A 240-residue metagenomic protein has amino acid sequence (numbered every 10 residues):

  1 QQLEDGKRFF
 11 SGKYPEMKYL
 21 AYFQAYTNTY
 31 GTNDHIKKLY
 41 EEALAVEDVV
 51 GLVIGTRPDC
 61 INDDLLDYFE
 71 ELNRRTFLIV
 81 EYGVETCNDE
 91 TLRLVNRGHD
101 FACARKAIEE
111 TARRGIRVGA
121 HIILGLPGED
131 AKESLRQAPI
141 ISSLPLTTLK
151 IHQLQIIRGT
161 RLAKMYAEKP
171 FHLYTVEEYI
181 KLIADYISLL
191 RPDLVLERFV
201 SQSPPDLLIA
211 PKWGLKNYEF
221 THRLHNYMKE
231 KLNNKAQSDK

Functional and structural regions predicted by a protein language model:
Q1-G6, F10-N33, D48-I61, F77-C103 (+1 more regions): Core AdoMet radical
G6-F10, I61-R75, K106, L135-P145 (+1 more regions): Short amphipathic alpha-helices and their capping/turn segments at secondary-structure boundaries
F10-G12, L39-E47, D67-F77, E109-R113 (+1 more regions): Acidic (Asp/Glu)-rich catalytic clusters
T27-G31, P58-I61, G125-D130, I157 (+1 more regions): Short, small-residue-enriched loops and turns at beta-alpha junctions that line or gate enzyme active sites
G31, H35, V95-C103, E129-R136 (+2 more regions): Alpha-helix N-cap and loop-to-helix initiation/capping positions
V46-L52, R117-A120: Short, surface-exposed connector motifs at secondary-structure boundaries
A102-R161, E177-Q202: Conserved C-terminal portion of the radical SAM core fold that forms the substrate/S-adenosylmethionine-binding
T148, I156-K240: Auxiliary Fe-S-binding modules of radical SAM enzymes
